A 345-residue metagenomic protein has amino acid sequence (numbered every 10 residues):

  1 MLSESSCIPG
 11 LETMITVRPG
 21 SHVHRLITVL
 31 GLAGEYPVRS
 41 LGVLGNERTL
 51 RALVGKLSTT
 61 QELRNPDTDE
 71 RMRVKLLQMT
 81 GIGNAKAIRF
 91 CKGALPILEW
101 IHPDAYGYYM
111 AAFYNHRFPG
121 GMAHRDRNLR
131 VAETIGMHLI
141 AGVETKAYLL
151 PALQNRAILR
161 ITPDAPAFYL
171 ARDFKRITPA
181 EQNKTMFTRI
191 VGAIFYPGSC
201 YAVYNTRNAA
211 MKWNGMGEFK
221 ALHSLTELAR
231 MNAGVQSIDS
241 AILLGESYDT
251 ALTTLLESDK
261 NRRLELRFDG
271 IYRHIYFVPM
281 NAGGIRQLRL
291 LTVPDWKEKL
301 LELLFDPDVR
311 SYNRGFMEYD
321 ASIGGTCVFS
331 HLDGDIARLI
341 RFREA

Functional and structural regions predicted by a protein language model:
M1-E99: Basic, Lys/Arg-rich alpha-helical nucleic-acid-recognition elements, primarily the DNA-binding modules of transcription
S3, R18, F90, A123-D126 (+2 more regions): Non-membrane alpha-helical secondary structure
G20-V23, L32-E35, A111-R117, K184-T185: Short linear interaction motifs
G42, L57, D104-Y106, L150 (+1 more regions): Generic preference for flexible, low-structure residues
G45, T49, A123-R130: Short amphipathic alpha-helical segments
I82-M122: Short, amphipathic alpha-helical interaction segments positioned at domain boundaries
Y109-A112, R125-A345: Electrostatic, structured charged patches in enzyme active sites and in nucleic-acid/phosphate-binding
